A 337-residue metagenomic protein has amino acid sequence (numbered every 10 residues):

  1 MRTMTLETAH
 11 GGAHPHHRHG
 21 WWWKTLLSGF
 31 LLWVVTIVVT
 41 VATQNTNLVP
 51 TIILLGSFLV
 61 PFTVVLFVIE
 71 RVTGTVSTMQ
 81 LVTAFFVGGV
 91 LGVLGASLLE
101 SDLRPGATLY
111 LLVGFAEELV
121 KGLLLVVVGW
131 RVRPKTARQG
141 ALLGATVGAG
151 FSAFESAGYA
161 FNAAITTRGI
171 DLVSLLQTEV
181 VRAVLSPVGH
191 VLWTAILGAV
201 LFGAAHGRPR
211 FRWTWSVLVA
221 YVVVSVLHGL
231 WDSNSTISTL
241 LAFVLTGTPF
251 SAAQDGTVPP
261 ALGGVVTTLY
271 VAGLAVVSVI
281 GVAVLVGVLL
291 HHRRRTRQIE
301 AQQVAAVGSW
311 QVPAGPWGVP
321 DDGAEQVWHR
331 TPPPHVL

Functional and structural regions predicted by a protein language model:
M1-L337: Hydrophobic alpha-helical segments at protein termini of multi-pass membrane proteins
